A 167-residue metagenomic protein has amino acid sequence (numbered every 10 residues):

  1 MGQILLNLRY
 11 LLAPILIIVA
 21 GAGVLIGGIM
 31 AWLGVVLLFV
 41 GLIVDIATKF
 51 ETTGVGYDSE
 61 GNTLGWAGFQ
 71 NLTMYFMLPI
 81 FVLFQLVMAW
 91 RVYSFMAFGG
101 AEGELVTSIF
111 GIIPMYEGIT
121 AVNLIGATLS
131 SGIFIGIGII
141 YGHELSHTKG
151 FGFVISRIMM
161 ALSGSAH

Functional and structural regions predicted by a protein language model:
M1-L12: N-terminal membrane topogenic signal
I18-L33: Short, hydrophobic transmembrane alpha-helix segments
G34-Y57, F81, I135-I139: Central hydrophobic cores of alpha-helical transmembrane segments in multi-pass inner-membrane proteins across all
K49-V55, V82-V122, I140-E144: Transmembrane alpha-helix boundary signature
G56-I80: Juxtamembrane helix-capping/reentrant segments at transmembrane boundaries
T73-M88, S130-F134: Hydrophobic alpha-helical transmembrane segments of multi-pass integral membrane proteins
M74, T120-T128: Residue-level signature of transmembrane alpha-helical entry/exit and packing/kink sites in multi-pass membrane
A127-H167: Membrane-embedded catalytic scaffold of the fatty acid hydroxylase/desaturase
